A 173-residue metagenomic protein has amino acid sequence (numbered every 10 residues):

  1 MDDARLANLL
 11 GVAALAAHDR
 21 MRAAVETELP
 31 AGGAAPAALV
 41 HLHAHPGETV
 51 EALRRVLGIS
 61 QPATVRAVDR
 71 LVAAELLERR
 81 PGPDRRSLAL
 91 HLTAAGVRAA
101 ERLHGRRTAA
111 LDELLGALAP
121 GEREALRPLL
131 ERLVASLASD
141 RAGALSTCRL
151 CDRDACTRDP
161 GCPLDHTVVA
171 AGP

Functional and structural regions predicted by a protein language model:
M1-L29: N-terminal leader segment of winged-helix/HTH proteins
L6, A17, A34-A35, A95 (+1 more regions): N-terminal positioning helix adjacent to the helix-turn-helix/winged-helix DNA-binding module
A17, M21-V25, L57, A99 (+3 more regions): Alpha-helical linker/hinge and terminal dimerization helices associated with HTH transcriptional regulators
M21-P62, A144-T147: N-terminal helix-turn-helix DNA-binding core of bacterial DNA-binding proteins
D69-E124: Charged, amphipathic alpha-helical coiled-coil/dimerization segments
E124, P128-P173: C-terminal regulatory/oligomerization modules of transcriptional regulators
